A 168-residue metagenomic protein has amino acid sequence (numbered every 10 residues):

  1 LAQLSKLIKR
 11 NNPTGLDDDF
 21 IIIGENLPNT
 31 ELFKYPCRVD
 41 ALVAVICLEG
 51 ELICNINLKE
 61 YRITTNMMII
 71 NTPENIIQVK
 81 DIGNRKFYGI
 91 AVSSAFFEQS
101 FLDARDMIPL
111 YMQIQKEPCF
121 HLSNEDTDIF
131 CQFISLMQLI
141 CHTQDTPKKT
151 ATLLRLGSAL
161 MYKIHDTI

Functional and structural regions predicted by a protein language model:
L1-R62: Generic protein-terminus/edge-of-domain signal
L7-P13, K80-T143: A hydrophobic/aromatic-rich effector-binding and dimerization subdomain of bacterial HTH-type transcriptional regulators
L32-Y35, C119, P147: Jelly-roll (double-stranded beta-helix
I53-N55, N71, I76-I82: Short beta-strand His + acidic residue motifs that chelate non-heme Fe in jelly-roll/DSBH and cupin folds
E60-R62, I69, K86, F96: Short, surface-exposed beta-strand-loop junctions and turns on beta-sheet-rich folds
I63-I76, A91: Conserved metal-binding segment of the jelly-roll/cupin
E125-I168: An amphipathic alpha-helical interaction segment
